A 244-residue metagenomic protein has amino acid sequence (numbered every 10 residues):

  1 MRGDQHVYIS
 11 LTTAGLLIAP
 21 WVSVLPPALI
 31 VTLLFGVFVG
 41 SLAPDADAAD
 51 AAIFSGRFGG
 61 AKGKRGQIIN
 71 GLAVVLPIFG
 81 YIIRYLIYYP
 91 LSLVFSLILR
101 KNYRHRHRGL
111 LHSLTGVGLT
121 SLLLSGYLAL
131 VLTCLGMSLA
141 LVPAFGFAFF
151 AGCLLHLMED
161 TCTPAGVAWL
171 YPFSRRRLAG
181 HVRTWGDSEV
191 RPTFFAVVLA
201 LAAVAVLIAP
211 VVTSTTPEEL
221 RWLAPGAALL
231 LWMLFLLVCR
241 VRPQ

Functional and structural regions predicted by a protein language model:
M1-Q244: N-terminal membrane-targeting hydrophobic helices
